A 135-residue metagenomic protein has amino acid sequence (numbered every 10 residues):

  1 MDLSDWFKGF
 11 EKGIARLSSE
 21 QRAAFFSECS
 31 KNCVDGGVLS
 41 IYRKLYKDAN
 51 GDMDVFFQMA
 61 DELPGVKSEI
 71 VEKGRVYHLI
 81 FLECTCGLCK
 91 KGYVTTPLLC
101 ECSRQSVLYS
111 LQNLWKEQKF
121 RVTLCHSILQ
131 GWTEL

Functional and structural regions predicted by a protein language model:
M1-P97: N-terminal accessory segment detector
I70-G74, H78, E117-L135: Short terminal or interdomain "cap/linker" segment that borders an active site or interface and mediates
I80-H126: Short, hydrophobic/π-rich interface segment
